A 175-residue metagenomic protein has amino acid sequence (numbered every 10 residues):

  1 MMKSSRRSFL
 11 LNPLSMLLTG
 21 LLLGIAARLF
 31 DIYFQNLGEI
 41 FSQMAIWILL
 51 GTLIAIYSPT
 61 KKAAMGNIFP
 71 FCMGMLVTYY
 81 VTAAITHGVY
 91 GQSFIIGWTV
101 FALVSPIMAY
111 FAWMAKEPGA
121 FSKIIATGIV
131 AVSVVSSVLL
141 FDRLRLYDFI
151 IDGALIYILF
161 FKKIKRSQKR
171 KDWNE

Functional and structural regions predicted by a protein language model:
M1-I68: N-terminal topogenic module of multi-pass integral membrane proteins
M2-F9, P13, W98-F121: Short helix-perturbing small/polar motifs within transmembrane alpha-helices
K3-F9, F161-N174: Membrane-interface capping segments at transmembrane-helix boundaries
G20-R28, C72-T82, I129-L140: Aromatic-anchored segments of alpha-helical transmembrane domains
W47-I56, F101-W113, D152-K162: Hydrophobic cores of alpha-helical transmembrane segments in multi-pass inner/ER membrane proteins, independent
G66-L76, K123-S133, D172-E175: Central hydrophobic cores of alpha-helical transmembrane segments in multi-pass integral membrane proteins
W98, D142-L155: Loop-to-transmembrane alpha-helix initiation sites
M114-S122, V134-D148, F161-R166: Membrane-helix boundary connector in multi-pass membrane proteins
